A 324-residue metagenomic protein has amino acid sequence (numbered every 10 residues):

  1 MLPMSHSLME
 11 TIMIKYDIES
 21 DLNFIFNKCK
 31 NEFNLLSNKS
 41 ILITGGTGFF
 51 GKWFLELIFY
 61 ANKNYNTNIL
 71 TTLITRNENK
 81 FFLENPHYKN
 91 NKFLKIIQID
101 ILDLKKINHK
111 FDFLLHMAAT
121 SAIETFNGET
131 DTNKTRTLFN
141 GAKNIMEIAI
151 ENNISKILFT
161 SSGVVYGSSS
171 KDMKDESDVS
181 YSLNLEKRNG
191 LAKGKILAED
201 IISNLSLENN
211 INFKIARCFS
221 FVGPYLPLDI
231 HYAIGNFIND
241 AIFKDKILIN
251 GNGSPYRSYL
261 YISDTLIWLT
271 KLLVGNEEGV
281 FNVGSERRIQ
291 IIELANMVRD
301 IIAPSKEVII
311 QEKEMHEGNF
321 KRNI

Functional and structural regions predicted by a protein language model:
L2-L42: Non-catalytic terminal and boundary segments that flank Rossmann-like NAD(P)-dependent oxidoreductase
P3-I14, A241-I324: C-terminal substrate-binding subdomain of Rossmann-fold SDR/epimerase-dehydratase oxidoreductases
S40-Y60: N-terminal Rossmann NAD(P)H-binding glycine-rich loop of SDR-like oxidoreductase domains
T44, I74, L114-T120, I157-G163 (+1 more regions): SDR active-site strand-loop-helix element
Q98-T137: NAD(P)H-binding glycine-rich loop region in Rossmannoid oxidoreductase-like domains and their noncatalytic homologs
K143-R188: Conserved Rossmann-fold NAD(P)-dependent oxidoreductase catalytic core, especially the SDR/UDP-sugar
S162, E199-P224, G235: Conserved beta-loop-beta element that borders a ligand/cofactor-binding pocket
G190, G194: Active-site helix of classical SDR
